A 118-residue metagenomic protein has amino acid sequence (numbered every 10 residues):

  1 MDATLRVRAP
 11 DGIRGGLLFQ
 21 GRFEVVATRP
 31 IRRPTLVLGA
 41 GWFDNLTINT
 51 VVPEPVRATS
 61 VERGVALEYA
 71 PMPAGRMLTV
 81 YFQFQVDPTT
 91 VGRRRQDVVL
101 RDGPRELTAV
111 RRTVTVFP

Functional and structural regions predicted by a protein language model:
D2-L38: Short extracytoplasmic
L5, F19-G21, P34-L36, V65-L67 (+3 more regions): Hydrophobic residues positioned within well-ordered beta-strands of beta-sheet architectures
V26-P30, G41-F43, D87-T89: Short solvent-exposed strand-capping/beta-turn motif centered on an Asx-Ser/Thr pair
G41-R57, R105-E106: Short aromatic-acidic-glycine turn motif
V61-G75: Extracellular adhesion/glycan-binding regions together with long Ser/Thr- and acidic-residue-rich low-complexity tracts
P73-V91: Low-complexity, intrinsically disordered segments enriched in Ser/Thr together with acidic residues
Q85-T90, D97-T108: Short, exposed beta-strand-loop hairpins at the edges of beta-sheets in extracellular/periplasmic proteins
T113-P118: Short beta-strand edge segments in extracellular beta-sheet folds
